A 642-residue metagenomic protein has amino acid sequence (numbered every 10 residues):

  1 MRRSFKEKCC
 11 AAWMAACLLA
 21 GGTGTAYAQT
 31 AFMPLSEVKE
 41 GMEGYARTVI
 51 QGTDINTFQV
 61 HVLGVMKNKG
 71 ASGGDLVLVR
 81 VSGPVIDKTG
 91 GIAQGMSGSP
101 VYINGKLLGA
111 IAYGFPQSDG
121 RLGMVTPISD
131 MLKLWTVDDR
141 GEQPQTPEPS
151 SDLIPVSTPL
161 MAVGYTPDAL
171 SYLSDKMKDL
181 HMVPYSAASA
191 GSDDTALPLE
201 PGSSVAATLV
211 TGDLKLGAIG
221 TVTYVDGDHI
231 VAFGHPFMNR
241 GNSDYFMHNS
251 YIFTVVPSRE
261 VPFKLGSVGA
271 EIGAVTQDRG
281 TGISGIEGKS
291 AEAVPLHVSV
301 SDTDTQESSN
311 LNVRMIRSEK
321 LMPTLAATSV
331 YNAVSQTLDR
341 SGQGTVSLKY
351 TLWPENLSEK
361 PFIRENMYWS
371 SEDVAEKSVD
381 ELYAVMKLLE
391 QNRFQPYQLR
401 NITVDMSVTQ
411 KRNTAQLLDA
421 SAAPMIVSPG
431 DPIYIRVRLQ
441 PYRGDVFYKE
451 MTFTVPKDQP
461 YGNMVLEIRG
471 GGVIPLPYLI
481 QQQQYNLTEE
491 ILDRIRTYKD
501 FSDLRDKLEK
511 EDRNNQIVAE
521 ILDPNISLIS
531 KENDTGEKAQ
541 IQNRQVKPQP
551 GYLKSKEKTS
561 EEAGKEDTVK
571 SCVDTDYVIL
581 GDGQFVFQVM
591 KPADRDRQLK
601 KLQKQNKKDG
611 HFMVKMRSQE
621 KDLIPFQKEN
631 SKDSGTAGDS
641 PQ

Functional and structural regions predicted by a protein language model:
R2-W13: Bacterial N-terminal signal peptides that target proteins for export
A12-G22: Bacterial N-terminal signal peptides
A26-Q642: Terminal presequence/propeptide segments associated with secretion/organelle targeting and zymogen/polyprotein
